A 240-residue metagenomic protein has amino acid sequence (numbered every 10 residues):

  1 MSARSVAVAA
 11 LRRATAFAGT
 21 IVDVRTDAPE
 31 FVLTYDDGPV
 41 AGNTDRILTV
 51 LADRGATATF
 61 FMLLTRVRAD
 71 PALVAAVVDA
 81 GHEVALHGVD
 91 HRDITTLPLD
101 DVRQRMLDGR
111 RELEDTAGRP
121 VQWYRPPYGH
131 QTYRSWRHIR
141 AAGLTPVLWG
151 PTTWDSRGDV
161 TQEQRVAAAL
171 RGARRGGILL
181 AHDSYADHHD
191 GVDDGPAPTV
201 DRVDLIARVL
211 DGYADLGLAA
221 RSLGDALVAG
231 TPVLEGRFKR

Functional and structural regions predicted by a protein language model:
R4-P98, R105-D108, E112, A219: Active-site beta->alpha N-cap acidic-glycine motif
T15-T26, R68, G191-R240: C-terminal domain-boundary segment and adjacent tail
A16-T20, T44-D45, V67-D79, H130-W136 (+1 more regions): Alpha-helical scaffolding within the catalytic cores of extracellular/periplasmic polymer-degrading hydrolases
Y35, M62-L64, L86-G88, R125-Y128 (+3 more regions): A cross-domain feature marking catalytic cores of carbohydrate-active enzymes and several ubiquitous metabolic/repair
D36, L51, V84, Y124-P127 (+3 more regions): Divalent metal-coordination and catalytic microenvironments
R92-L97, D187-D193: A short acidic, helix-capping loop that chelates divalent metal ions and anchors anionic groups
V102-M106, V160-A167, T199-V203: Charged helix-capping and loop-helix junction motifs
H130, W136-G172, L218-A229: His/Asp/Glu-enriched short active-site or ligand-binding loop at hydrolase and phosphoryl-transfer sites
